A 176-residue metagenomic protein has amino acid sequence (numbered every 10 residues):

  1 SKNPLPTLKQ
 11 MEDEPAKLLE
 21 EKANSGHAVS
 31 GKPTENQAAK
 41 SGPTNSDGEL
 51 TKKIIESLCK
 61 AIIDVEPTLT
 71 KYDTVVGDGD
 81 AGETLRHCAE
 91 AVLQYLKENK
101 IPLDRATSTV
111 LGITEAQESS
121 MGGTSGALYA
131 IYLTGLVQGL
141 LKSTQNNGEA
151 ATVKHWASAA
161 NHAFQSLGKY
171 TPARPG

Functional and structural regions predicted by a protein language model:
S1-G176: N-terminal loops that bind phosphate or other acidic moieties and the adjacent beta-alpha structural core
